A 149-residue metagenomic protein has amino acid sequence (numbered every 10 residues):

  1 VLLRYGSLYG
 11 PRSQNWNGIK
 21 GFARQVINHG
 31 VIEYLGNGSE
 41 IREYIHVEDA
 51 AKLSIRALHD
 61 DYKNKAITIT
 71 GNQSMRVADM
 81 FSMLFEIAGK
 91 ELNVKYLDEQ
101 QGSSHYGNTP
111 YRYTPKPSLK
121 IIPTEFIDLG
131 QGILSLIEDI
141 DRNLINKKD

Functional and structural regions predicted by a protein language model:
V1-P11: Conserved beta-loop-beta element that borders a ligand/cofactor-binding pocket
P11-N17, H105: Short beta-loop-alpha junction of Rossmann-like oxidoreductase domains
N17-G18, T124: Short, conserved clusters of charged catalytic residues that mark active-site and nucleotide-handling motifs
G18-I19, Y44: Long, contiguous hydrophobic alpha-helical segments, chiefly transmembrane helices and signal peptides
V26, G30, Y34-D149: C-terminal substrate-binding subdomain of Rossmann-fold SDR/epimerase-dehydratase oxidoreductases
